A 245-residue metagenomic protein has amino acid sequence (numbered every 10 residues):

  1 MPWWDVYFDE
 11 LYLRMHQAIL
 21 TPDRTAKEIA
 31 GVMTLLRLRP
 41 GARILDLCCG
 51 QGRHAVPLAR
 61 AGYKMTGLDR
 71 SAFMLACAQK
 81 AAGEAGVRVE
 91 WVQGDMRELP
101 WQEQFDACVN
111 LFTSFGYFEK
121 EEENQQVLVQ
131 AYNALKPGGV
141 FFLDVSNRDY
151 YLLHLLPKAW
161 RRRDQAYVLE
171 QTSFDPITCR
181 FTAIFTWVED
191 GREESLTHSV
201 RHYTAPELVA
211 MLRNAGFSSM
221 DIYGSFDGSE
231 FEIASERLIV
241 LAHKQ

Functional and structural regions predicted by a protein language model:
M1-A42: Conserved class I S-adenosyl-L-methionine
C48-G52: Class I SAM-dependent methyltransferase "Motif I" SAM/SAH-binding loop
A55-E98: Class I SAM-dependent methyltransferase SAM/SAH-binding core
R97-A107: A short acidic, Gly/Pro-enriched loop at the edge of an enzyme's catalytic core that lines a small-molecule cofactor
D106-E122: A short SAM/SAH-binding and catalytic strip from SAM-dependent methyltransferases
Q125-P137: A short glycine-rich, Lys/Arg-flanked "PGG" loop and its adjoining helix->strand segment in the class I
F142-M211: SAM-dependent methyltransferase
A205-Q245: C-terminal lobe and adjacent flexible extensions of AdoMet/dcAdoMet transferase-like proteins
